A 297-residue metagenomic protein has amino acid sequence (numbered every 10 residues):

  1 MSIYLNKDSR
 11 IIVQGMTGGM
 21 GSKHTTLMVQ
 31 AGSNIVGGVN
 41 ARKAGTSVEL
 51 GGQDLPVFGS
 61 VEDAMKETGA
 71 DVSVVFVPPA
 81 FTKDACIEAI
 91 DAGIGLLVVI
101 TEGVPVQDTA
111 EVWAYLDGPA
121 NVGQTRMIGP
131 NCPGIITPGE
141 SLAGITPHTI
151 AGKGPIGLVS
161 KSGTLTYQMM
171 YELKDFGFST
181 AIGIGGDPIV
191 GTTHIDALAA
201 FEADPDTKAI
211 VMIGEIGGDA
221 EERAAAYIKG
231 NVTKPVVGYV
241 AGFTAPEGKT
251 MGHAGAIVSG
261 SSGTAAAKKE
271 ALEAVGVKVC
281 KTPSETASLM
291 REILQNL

Functional and structural regions predicted by a protein language model:
M1-L297: Catalytic-core regions of core metabolic enzymes, especially those transforming organic acids/acyl-group intermediates
